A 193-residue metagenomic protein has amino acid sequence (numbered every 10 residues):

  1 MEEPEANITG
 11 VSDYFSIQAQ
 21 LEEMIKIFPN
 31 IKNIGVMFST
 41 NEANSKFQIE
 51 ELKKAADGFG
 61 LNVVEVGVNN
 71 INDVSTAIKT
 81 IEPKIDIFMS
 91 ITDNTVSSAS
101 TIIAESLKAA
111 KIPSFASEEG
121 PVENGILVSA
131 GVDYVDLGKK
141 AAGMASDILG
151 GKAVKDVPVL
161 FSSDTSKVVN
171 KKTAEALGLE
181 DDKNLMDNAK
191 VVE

Functional and structural regions predicted by a protein language model:
M1-E193: Short hydrophobic alpha-helices and adjacent helix-cap/hinge residues
